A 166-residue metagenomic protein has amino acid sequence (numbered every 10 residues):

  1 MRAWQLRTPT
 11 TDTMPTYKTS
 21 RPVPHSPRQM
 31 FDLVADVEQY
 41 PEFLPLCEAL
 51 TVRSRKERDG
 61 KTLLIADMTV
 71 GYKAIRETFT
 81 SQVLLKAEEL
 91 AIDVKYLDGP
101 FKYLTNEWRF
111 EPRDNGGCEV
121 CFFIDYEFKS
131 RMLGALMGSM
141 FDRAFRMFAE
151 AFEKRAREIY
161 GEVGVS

Functional and structural regions predicted by a protein language model:
R2-K61, N115, E162-S166: Hydrophobic ligand-binding cavity/cleft-lining segments
D12, P41-E42, A49-E57, T69-E119 (+3 more regions): Hydrophobic-ligand binding "helix-grip"
Y17-T19, L64, F79, L104: Structural detector for hydrophobic anchor residues on beta-strands
R28, W108, E150: Short alpha-helical basic/polar micro-motif
M30-V34, Y40, A66, V83 (+2 more regions): Hydrophobic pocket/interface hotspot
A35, T105, M132-L136: Generic recognition of short, well-ordered alpha-helical segments
F128-S166: A conserved amphipathic terminal alpha-helix motif
